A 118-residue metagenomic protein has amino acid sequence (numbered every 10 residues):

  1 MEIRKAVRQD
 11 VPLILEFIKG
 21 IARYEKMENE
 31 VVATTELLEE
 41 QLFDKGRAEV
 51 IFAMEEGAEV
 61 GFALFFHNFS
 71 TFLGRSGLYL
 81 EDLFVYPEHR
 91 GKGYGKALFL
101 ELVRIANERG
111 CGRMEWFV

Functional and structural regions predicted by a protein language model:
E2-E16: A short beta-loop-alpha structural element at the N-terminal edge of CoA-dependent acyl/N-acetyltransferase catalytic
L15-E40: Conserved GNAT-fold acetyl-CoA-binding loop/helix
E40-F52: A short helix-loop-beta-strand connector motif used in the catalytic cores of GNAT acetyltransferases and, in some
V50-F52, A58-H67: Conserved beta-strand in the GNAT
R75-P87: Conserved acetyl-CoA binding element of GNAT-fold acetyltransferases
H89, G93-E101: Conserved acetyl-CoA pyrophosphate-binding loop and the N-cap/start of the following alpha-helix in GNAT-like
N107-V118: Conserved GNAT acetyl-CoA-binding A-motif
